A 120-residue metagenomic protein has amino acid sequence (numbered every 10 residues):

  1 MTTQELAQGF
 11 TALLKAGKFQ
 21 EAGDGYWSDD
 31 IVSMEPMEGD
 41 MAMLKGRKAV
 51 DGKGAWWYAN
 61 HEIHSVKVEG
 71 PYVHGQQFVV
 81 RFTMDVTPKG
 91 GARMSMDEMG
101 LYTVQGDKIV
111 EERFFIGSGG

Functional and structural regions predicted by a protein language model:
M1-G17, K108-V110, G120: Terminal "cap-and-tail" regions of soluble proteins that handle hydrophobic small molecules
E5-L6, Q20, D24-G75: A solvent-exposed, acidic/Ser-Thr-rich amphipathic alpha-helical stretch
A7, T11-L14, W27, G54 (+1 more regions): Hydrophobic alpha-helical core bundles mediating ligand binding, dimerization, or RNAP-core interactions
W27, M84-V86, G100, F115-I116: Short beta-strand segments enriched in hydrophobic/aromatic residues within well-folded beta-rich domains
V66-Y72, T83-M84, D97-T103: Hydrophobic/aromatic beta-strand elements that line small-molecule binding cavities or substrate pockets in beta-rich
V86-S95: Short, cysteine-centered beta-strand-loop-beta hairpins and adjacent loop/turn segments enriched in charged/polar
M99-G120: Short beta-strand edge/turn micro-motifs at domain boundaries
